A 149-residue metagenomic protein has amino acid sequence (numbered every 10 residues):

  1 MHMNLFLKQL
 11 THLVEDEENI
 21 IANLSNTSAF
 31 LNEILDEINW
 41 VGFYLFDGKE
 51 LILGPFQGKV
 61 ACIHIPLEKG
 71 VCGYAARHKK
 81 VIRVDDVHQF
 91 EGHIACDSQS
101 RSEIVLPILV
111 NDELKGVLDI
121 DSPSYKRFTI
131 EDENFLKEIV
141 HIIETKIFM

Functional and structural regions predicted by a protein language model:
M1-G54, E138, I143-M149: Intrinsically disordered, low-complexity terminal regulatory regions
L35, C96-S100: Short loop/turn motifs at secondary-structure junctions and domain boundaries
W40, V105, V117: Short hydrophobic/aromatic beta-strand element in the GNAT-like acyltransferase core that lines or flanks the acyl-donor
F46-C96: Regulatory sensory and allosteric helical modules in signal-transduction proteins and certain transcription factors
S102-L109: A short, aliphatic-rich beta-strand micro-motif
L109-S122: Sensory-domain boundary capping and coupling elements
D121-I139, K146-M149: Regulatory loop-to-helix N-cap segments in sensory/regulatory domains that couple ligand/signal detection
